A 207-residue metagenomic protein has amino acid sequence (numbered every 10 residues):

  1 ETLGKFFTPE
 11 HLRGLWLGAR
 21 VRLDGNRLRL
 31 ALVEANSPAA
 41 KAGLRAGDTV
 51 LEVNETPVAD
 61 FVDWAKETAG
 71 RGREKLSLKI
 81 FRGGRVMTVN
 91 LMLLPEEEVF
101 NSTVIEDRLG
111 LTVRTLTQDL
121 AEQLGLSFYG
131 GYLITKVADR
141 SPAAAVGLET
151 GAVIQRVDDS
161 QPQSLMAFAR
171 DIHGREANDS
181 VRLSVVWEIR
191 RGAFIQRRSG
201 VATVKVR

Functional and structural regions predicted by a protein language model:
E1-R207: C-terminal recognition in membrane/secretory proteostasis and scaffolding
